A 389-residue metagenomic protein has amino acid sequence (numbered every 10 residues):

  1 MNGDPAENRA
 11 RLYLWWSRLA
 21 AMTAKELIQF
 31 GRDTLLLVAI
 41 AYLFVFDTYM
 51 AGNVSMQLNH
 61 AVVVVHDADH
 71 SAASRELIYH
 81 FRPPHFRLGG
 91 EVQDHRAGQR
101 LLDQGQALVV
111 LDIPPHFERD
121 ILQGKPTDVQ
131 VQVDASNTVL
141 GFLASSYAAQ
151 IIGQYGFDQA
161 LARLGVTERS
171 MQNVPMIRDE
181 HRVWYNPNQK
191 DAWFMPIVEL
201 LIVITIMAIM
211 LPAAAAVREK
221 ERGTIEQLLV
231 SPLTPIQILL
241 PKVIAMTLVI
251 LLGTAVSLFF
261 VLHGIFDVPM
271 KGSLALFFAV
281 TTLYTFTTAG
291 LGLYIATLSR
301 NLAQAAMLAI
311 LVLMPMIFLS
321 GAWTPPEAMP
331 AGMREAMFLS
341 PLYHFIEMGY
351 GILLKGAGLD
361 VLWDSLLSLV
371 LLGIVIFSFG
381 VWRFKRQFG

Functional and structural regions predicted by a protein language model:
M1-W193, V361: Extracytoplasmic/periplasmic domains immediately adjacent to an N-terminal transmembrane anchor in multi-pass membrane
Y42, T48-L58, R300-L339, Y343: Transmembrane helix segments
V45, P235-A309, M314, L359-L366 (+2 more regions): Alpha-helical transmembrane segments and their short interhelical loops
R96, Y185-Q189, G321-I376: Membrane-interfacial helix-loop-helix junctions in multi-pass membrane proteins
G105, I209-S231, V243, F388-G389: Transmembrane helix boundary and interhelical loop/hinge segments in multi-pass membrane proteins
N188-I202, L366: N-terminal membrane-entry
P196-A214: Long, hydrophobic alpha-helical segments
A215-V217, Y294, L353, S368-G389: Junction motif at the cytosolic side of a transmembrane helix
